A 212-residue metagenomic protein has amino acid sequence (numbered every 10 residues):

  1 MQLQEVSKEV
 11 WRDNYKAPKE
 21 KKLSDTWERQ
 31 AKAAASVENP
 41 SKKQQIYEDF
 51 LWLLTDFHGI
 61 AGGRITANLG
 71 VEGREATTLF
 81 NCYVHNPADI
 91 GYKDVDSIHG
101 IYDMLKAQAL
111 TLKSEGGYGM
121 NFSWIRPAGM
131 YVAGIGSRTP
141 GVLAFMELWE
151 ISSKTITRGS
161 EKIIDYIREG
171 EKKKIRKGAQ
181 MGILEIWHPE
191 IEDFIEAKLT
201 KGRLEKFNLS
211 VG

Functional and structural regions predicted by a protein language model:
M1-G212: Extended catalytic cores of very large enzyme megasubunits
